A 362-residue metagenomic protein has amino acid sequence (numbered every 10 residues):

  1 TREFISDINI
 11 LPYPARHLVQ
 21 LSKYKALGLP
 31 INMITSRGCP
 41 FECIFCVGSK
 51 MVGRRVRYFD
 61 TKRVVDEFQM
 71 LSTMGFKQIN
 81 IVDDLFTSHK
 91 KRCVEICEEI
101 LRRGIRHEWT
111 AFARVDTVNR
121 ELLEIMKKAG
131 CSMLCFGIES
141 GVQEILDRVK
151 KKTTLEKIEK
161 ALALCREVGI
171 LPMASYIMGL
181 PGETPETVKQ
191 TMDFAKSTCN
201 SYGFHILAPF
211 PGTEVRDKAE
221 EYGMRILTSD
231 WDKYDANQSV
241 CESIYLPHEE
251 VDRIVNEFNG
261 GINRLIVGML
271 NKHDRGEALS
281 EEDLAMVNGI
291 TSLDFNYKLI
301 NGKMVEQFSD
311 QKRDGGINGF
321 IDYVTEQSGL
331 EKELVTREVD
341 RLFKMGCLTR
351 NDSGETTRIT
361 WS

Functional and structural regions predicted by a protein language model:
T1-D7, G212: Glycine-rich beta-alpha loop elements in corrinoid/cobalamin-binding modules across cobalamin-dependent enzymes
N9, Y13-M173, M178-L180, T184-K189 (+1 more regions): Radical SAM [4Fe-4S] cluster-binding motif and immediate context
R37, A208-P209: AMP-binding (ANL) adenylation modules
P40, A219-G223: Short, flexible, mixed-charge acidic loops at enzyme active sites
N200: Receiver (REC) domain switch/active-site residues of two-component response regulators
G212, R225-I226: Glycine/aspartate-rich loop-and-adjacent alpha/beta segment that forms the canonical ThDP
D217-A219, L227-S362: Radical SAM enzyme core and accessory elements
